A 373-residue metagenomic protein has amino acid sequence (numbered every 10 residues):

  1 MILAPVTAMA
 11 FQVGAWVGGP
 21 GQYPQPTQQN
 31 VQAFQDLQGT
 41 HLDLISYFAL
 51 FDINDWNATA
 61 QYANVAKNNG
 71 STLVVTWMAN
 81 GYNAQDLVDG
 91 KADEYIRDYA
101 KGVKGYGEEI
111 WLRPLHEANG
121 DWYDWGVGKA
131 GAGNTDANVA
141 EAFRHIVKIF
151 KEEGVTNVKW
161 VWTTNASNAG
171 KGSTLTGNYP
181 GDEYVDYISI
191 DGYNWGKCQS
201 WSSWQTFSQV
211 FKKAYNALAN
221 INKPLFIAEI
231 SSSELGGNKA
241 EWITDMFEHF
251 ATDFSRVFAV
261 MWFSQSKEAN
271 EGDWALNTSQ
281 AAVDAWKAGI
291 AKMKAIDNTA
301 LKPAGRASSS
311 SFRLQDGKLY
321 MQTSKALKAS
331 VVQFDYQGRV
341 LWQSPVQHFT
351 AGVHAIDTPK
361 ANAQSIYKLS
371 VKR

Functional and structural regions predicted by a protein language model:
W16, F143, F150-S173, N222-G236 (+1 more regions): Aromatic-lined carbohydrate-recognition surfaces of secreted/lumenal glycan-active proteins
W16-Y106, V210, N238-V257, F263-K287: N-terminal carbohydrate-binding/catalytic regions of secreted carbohydrate-active enzymes
T27-N30, A166-E183, K239-A240: Distinct, well-ordered alpha-helical segments
I45, L112, D186-I188, V260: Conserved, mostly hydrophobic/aromatic
T59-M78, P180-G236: Glycoside hydrolase catalytic-domain groove-lining segments
L87-P114, T135-E153, G177, F250-T252: An active-site-proximal structural segment forming one wall of the substrate-binding cleft that immediately precedes
Y99-T135, N157-T164: Active-site groove signature of glycoside hydrolases
T299-R373: C-terminal outer-membrane/trafficking sorting elements
